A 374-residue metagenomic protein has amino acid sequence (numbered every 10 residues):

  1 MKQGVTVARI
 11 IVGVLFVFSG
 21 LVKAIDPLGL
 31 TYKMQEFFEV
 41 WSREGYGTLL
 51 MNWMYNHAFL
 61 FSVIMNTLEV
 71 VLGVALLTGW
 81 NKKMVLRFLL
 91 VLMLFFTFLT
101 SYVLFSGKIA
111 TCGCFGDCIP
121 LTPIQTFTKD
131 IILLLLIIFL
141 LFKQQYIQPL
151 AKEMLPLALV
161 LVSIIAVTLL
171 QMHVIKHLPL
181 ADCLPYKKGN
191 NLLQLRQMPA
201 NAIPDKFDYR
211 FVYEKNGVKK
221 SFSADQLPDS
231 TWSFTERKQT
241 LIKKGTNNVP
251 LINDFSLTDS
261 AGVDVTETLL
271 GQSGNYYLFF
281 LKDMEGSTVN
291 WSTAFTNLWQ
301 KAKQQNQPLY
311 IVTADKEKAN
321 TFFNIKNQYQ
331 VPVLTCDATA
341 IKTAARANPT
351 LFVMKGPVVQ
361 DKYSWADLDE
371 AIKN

Functional and structural regions predicted by a protein language model:
K2-I25, Y55-L99, L140: Functionalized membrane-embedded alpha-helices
F18-D26, F95-G107, T168-K176: C-terminal TM-helix exit segments that contain a strictly Trp-centered aromatic cap at the helix terminus
P27, T31-N56: Extracytosolic (periplasmic/ER-lumenal) interhelical loops and adjacent juxtamembrane/interface segments of multi-pass
N52-T67, T126-L136, D205-F207: Hydrophobic alpha-helical transmembrane segments
L94-I147: Membrane-embedded alpha-helical segments of integral membrane proteins
L150-L178: Internal/C-terminal transmembrane anchor helices
L169-T268: Membrane-interface segments at or immediately adjacent to transmembrane helices that form the boundary between
T266-N374: Solvent-exposed soluble domains appended to multi-pass membrane proteins
